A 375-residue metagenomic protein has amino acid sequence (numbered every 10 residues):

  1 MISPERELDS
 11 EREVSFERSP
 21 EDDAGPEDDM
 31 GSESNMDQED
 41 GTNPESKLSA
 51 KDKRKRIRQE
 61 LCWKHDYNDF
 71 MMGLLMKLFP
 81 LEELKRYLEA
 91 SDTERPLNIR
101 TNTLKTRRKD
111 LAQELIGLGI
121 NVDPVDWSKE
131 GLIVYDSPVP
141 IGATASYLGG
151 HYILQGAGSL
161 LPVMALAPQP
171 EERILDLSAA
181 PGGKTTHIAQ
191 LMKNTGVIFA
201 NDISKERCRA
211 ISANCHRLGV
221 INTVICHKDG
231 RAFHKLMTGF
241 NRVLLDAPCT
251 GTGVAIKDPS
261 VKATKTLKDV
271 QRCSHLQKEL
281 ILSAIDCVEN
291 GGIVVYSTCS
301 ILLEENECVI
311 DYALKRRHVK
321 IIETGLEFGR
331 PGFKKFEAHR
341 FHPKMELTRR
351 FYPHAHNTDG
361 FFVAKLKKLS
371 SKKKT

Functional and structural regions predicted by a protein language model:
M1-T375: S-adenosylmethionine
